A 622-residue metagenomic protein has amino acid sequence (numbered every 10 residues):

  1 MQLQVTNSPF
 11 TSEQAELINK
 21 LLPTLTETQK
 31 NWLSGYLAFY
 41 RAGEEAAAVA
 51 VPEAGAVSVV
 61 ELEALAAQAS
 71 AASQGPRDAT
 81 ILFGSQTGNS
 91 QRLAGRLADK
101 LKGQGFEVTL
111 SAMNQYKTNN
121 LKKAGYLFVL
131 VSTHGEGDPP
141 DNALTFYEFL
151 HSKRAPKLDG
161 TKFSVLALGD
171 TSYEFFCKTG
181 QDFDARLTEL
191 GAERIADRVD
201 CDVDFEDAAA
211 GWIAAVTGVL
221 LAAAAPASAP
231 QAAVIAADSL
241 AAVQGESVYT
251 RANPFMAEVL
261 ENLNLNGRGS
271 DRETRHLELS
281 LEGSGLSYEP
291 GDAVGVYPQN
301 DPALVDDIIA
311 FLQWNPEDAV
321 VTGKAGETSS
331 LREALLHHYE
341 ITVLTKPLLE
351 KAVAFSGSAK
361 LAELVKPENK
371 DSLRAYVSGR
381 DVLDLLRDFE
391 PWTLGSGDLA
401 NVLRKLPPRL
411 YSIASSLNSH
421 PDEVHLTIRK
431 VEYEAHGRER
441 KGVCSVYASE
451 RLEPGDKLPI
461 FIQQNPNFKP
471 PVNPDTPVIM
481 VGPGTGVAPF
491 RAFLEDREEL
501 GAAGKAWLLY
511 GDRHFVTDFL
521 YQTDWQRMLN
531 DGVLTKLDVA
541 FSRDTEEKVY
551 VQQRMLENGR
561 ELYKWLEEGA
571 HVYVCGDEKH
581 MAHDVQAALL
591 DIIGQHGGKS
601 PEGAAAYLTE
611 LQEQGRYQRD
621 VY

Functional and structural regions predicted by a protein language model:
M1-Y622: FNR-like FAD-binding dehydrogenase module
